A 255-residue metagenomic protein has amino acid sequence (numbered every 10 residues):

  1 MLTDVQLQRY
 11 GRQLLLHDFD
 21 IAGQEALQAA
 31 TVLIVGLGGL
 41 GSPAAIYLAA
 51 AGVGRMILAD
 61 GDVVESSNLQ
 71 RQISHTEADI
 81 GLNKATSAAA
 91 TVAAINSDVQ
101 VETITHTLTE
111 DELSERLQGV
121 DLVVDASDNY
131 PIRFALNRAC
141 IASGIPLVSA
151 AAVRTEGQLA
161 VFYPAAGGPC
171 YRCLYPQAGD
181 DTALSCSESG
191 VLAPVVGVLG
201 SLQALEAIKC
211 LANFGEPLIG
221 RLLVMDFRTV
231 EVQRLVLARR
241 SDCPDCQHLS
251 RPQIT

Functional and structural regions predicted by a protein language model:
M1-T255: Adenine nucleotide-associated cytosolic modules
